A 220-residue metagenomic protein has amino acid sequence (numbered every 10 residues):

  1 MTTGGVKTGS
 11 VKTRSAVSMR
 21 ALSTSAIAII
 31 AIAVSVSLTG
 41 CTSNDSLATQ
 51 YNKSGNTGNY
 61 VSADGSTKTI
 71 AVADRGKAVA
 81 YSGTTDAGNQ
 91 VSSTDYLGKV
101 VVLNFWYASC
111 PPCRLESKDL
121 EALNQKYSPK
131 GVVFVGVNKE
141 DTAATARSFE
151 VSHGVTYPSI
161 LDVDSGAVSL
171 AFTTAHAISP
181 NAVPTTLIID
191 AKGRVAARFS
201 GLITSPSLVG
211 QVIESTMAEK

Functional and structural regions predicted by a protein language model:
M1-A80, E219-K220: N-terminal targeting signals for export/organelle localization
A71-V101: A short beta-strand-turn-helix
V91-R114, L120, F134: Short active-site neighborhood of thiol/selenol oxidoreductases, capturing the structured segment around
Y107, K139, D162-D164: Active-site loop/turn elements of alpha/beta-hydrolase fold enzymes, especially the short glycine-/histidine-rich
R114-G154, G166-A171: Structural microenvironment flanking redox-active thiols in thiol-disulfide oxidoreductases
S148, H153-V155, D162-A218: Thiol/disulfide oxidoreductase modules built on the thioredoxin-like
